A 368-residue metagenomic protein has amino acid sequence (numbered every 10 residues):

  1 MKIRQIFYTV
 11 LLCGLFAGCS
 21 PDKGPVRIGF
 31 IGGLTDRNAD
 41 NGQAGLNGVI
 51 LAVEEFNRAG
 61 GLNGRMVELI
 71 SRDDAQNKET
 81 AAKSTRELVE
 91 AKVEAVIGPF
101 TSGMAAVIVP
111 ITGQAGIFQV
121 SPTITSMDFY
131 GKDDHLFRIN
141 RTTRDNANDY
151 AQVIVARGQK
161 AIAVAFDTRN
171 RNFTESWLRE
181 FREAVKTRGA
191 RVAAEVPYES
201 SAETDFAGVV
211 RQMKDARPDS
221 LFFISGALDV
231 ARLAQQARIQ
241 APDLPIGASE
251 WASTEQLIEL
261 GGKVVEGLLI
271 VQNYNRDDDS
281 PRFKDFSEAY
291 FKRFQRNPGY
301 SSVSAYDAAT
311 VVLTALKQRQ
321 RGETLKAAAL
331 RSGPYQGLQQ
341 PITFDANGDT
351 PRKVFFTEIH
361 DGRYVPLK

Functional and structural regions predicted by a protein language model:
L15-G18: C-terminal motif of bacterial Sec signal peptides marking the signal peptidase cleavage site
P21, D40-A44, L62-Y130, I139 (+4 more regions): Beta-alpha junction/loop-to-helix N-cap segments that form part of ligand/metal-binding clefts
P25, G29-I50, R72-K78, A165 (+3 more regions): Extracytoplasmic "Venus flytrap"
A81, I139-A163, D205-A207, V230-A231 (+4 more regions): Hydrophobic alpha-helical segments within soluble ligand-binding/sensing domains
T112-Q114, W177-V271: Extracellular/periplasmic bilobed ligand-binding domains
L136-E199, S220: An alpha-beta-alpha
A234-Y306, R363-P366: Extracellular/periplasmic periplasmic-binding protein-like sensory domains
R293-S302, L313-Y364: Segments of small-molecule ligand-sensing domains
